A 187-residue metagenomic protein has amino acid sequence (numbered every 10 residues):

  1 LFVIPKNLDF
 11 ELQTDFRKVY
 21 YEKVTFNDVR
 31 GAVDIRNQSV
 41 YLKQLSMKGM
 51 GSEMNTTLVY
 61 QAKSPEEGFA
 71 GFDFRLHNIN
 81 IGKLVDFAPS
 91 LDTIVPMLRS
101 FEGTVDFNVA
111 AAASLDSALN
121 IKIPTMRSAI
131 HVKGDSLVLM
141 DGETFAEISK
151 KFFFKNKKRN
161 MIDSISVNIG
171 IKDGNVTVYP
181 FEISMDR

Functional and structural regions predicted by a protein language model:
L1-S164, I171: Membrane-proximal interfacial segments on either side of biological membranes
I171-R187: Extended serine/threonine-enriched, polar tracts that run as long, contiguous segments within proteins
